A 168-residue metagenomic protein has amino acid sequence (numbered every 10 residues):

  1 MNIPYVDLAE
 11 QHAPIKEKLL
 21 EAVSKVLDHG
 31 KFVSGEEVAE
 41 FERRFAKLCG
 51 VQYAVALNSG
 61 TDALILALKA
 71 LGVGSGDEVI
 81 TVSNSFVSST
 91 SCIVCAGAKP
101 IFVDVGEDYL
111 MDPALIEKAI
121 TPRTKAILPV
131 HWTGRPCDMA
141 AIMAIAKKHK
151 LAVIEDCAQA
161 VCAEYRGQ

Functional and structural regions predicted by a protein language model:
M1-K31, E36: N-terminal "arm"/small-domain region of PLP-dependent enzymes with the aminotransferase-like
Y5-D7, N58, V130: Short beta-strand segments
P14, K18-A22, E36, E40 (+3 more regions): Generic alpha-helical secondary structure signal
K16, V23, T61-L64, S83 (+1 more regions): Alpha-helical structural signal
L20, S24, E42-A46, I65-K69 (+3 more regions): Solvent-exposed, non-membrane alpha-helical residues enriched in polar/charged side chains
H29-E78, C92-V103, Q168: Phosphate-binding glycine-rich loop
F45, C157-A158: Active-site His/Glu-centered metal-binding helix of metallohydrolases
K69-C157, E164: PLP-dependent aminotransferase-like
